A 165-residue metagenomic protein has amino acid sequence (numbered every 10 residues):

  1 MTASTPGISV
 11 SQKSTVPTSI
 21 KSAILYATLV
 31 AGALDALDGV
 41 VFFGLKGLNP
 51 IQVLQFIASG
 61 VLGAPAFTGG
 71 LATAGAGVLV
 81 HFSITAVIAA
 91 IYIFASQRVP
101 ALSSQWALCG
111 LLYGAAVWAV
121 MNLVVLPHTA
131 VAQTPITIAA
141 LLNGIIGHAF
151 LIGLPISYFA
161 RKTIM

Functional and structural regions predicted by a protein language model:
M1-T18: Short, Lys/Arg-rich, polar N-terminal cytosolic tail immediately upstream of the first transmembrane signal-anchor
T15-G47: N-terminal signal-anchor transmembrane alpha helix
I24, Q97-A119: Internal alpha-helical transmembrane segments of multi-pass membrane proteins
G32-A36, G114-V124: Aromatic-anchored segments of alpha-helical transmembrane domains
G44, L48-A74: Extracytosolic (periplasmic/ER-lumenal) interhelical loops and adjacent juxtamembrane/interface segments of multi-pass
L45-K46, F67, L123-I145: Interfacial helix-loop-helix junctions of multi-pass membrane proteins
A76-I93: Hydrophobic alpha-helical transmembrane segments
G147-F159: Hydrophobic cores of alpha-helical transmembrane segments in multi-pass inner/ER membrane proteins, independent
